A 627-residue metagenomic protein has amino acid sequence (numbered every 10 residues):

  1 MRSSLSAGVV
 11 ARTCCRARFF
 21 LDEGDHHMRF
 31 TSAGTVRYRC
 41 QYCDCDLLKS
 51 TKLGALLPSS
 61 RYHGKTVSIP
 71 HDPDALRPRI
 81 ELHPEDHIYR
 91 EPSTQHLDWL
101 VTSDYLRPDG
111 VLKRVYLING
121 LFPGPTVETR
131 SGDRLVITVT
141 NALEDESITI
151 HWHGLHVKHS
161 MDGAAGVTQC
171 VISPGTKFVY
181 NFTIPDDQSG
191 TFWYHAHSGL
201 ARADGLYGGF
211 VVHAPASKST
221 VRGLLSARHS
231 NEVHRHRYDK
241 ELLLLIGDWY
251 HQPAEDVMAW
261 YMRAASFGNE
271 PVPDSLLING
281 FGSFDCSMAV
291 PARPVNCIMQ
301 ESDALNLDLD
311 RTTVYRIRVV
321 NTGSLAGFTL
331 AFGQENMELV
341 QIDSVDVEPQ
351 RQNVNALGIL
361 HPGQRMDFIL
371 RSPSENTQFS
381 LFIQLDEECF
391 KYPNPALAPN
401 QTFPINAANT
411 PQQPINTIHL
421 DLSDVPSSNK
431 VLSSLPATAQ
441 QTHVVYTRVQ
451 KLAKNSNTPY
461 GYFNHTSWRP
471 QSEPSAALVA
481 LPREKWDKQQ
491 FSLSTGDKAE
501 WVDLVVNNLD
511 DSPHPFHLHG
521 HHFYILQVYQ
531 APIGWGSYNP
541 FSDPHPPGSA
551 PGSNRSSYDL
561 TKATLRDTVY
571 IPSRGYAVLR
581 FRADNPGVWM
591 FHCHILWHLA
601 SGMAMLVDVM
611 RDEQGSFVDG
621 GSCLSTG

Functional and structural regions predicted by a protein language model:
C40, C45, T51-I172, N269-R316 (+3 more regions): N-terminal, post-signal-peptide metal-ligating segments of extracellular/periplasmic oxidoreductases, dominated by
C45, K52-I88, L206-W260, E348-D503 (+7 more regions): Extended terminal and domain-junction accessory segments
W99, I137, I150, A196 (+7 more regions): Divalent metal-coordination and catalytic microenvironments
I118-E128, K158-F192, H197, K218-S230 (+1 more regions): Aromatic/His-enriched, Gly/Pro-containing loop or helix-boundary segments that lie immediately adjacent to catalytic
V139-L143, I184, V319-G323, V505-D510: Asparagine-centered strand-capping/turn motif at beta-strand->loop junctions
H159-S173, A254, Y261-S427, L435: Histidine- and aromatic-rich segments of cupredoxin/plastocyanin-like copper-binding domains
T176-F182, L305, Q364-F368, D567 (+1 more regions): Short strand-edge motifs at loop-to-beta-strand transitions and within beta-strands of extracellular beta-rich domains
P470, P474-L478, S492, L526-Y570: Intrinsic, low-complexity N-terminal interaction/targeting segments
